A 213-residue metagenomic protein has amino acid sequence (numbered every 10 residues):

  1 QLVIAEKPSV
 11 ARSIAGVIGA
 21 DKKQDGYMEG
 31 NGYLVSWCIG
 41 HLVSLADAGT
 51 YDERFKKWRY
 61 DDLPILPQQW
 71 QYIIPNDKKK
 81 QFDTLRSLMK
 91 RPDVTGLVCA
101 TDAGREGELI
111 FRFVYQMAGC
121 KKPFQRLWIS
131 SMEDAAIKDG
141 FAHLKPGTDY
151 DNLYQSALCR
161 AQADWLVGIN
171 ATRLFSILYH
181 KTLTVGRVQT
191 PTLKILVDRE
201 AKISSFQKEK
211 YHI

Functional and structural regions predicted by a protein language model:
Q1-A161, W165: Intrinsically disordered, low-complexity regulatory segments
A5, D164-I213: Prokaryote-biased recognition of long, low-complexity C-terminal linker/tail segments that are poorly structured
